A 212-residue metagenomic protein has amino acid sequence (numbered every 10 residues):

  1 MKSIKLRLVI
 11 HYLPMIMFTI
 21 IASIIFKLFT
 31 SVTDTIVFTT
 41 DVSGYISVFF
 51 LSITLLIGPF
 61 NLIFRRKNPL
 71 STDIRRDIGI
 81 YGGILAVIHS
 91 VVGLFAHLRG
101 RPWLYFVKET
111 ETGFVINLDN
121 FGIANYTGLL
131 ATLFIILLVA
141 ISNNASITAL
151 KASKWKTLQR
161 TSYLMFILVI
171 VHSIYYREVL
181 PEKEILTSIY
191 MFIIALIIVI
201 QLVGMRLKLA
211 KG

Functional and structural regions predicted by a protein language model:
M1-G212: Membrane-embedded alpha-helical bundles that constitute the cytochrome b-like, heme-associated redox core of multi-pass
